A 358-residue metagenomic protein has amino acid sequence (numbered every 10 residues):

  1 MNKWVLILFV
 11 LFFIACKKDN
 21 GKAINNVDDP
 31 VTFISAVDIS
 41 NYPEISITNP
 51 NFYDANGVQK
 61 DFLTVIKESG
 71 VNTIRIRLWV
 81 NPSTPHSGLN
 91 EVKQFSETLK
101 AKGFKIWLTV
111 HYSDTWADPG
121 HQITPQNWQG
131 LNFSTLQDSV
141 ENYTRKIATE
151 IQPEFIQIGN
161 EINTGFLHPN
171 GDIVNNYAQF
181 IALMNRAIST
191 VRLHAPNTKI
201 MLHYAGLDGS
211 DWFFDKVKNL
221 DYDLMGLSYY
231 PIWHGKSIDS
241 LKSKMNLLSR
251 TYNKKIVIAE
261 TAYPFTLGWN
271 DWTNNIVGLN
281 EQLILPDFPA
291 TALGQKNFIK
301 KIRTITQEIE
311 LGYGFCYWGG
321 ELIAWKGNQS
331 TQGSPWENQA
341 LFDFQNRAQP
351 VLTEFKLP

Functional and structural regions predicted by a protein language model:
W4-F13: Sec-dependent N-terminal signal peptides
I14-P30: Bacterial Sec-dependent N-terminal signal peptides
V27-K100, K105, S113-S139, G226 (+2 more regions): N-terminal substrate-binding region of glycoside hydrolase catalytic domains
I34-I39, I74-I76, I106-V110, E154-I158 (+4 more regions): Hydrophobic faces of well-ordered beta-strands that scaffold small-molecule active sites in alpha/beta enzyme cores
T48-N51, G268-L279, I284-K301, I305 (+2 more regions): Aromatic-rich peripheral "rim/lid" segments of glycoside hydrolase catalytic domains that contact and position glycan
N49-K67, Q137-I147, D208-K218, F298-I302: Short, acidic/polar
F62-L63, L193-K199, W212-L283, L293 (+2 more regions): Glycoside hydrolase catalytic-domain groove-lining segments
G88-K93, E97, D118-L220, H234-S243 (+1 more regions): Active-site cleft segment of glycoside hydrolase catalytic domains centered on the general acid/base Glu
